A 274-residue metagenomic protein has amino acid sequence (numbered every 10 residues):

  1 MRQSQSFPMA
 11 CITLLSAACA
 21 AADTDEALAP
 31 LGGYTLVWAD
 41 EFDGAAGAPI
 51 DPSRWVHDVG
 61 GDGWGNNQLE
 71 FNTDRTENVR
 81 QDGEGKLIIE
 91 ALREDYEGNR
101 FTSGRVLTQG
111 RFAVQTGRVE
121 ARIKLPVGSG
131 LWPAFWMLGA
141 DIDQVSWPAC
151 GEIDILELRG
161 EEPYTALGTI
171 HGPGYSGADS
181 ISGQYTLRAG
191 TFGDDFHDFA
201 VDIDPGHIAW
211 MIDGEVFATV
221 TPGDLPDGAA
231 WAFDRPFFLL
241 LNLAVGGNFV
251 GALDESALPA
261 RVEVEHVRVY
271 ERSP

Functional and structural regions predicted by a protein language model:
M1-M9: Bacterial N-terminal signal peptides that target proteins for export
M9-A10, A21: Low-complexity intrinsically disordered segments
A17-A18: C-terminal motif of bacterial Sec signal peptides marking the signal peptidase cleavage site
A22-P274: GH16 jelly-roll
